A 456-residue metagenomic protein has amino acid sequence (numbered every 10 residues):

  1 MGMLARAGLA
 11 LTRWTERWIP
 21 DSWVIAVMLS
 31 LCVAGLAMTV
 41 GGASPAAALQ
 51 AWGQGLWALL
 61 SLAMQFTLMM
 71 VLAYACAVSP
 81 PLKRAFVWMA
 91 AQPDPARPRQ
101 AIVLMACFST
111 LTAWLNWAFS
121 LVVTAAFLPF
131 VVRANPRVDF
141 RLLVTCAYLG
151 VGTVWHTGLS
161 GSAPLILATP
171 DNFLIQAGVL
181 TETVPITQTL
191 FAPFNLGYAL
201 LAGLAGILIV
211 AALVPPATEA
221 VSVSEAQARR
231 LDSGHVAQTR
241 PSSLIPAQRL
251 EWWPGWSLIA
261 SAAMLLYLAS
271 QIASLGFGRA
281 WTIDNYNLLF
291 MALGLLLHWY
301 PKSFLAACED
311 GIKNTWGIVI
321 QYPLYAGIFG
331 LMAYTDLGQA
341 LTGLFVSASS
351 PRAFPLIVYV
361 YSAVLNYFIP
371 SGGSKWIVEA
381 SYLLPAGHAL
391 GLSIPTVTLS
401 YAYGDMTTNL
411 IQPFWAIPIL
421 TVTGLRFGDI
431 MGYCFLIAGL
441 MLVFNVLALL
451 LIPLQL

Functional and structural regions predicted by a protein language model:
M1-V71, F191-L204, L208-G317, Q321 (+2 more regions): Hydrophobic transmembrane alpha-helices of multi-pass small-molecule transporters
A7-A10, A47-W52, A77-D94, F130-D139 (+3 more regions): Flexible loop linkers connecting adjacent transmembrane helices in multi-pass alpha-helical membrane transporters
I19-D21, W57-A63, A91-L104, N135-L143 (+5 more regions): Membrane-interfacial loop-to-helix junctions in multi-pass transporters
L59-F173, F368: Early transmembrane hairpin of solute transport permeases
S79-L104, P215-A237, Y325: Cytoplasmic juxtamembrane regions at transmembrane-helix boundaries
P95-F127, I320-T335, V346-P385, A389-L390: Hydrophobic alpha-helical transmembrane segments of multi-pass integral membrane proteins, predominantly secondary
P98-T112, R137-G158, T181-T187, R352-N366 (+1 more regions): Alpha-helical transmembrane segments of multi-pass membrane proteins
F127-V221, A416-A448: Membrane-core helix-loop-helix motifs of multi-pass transport proteins
